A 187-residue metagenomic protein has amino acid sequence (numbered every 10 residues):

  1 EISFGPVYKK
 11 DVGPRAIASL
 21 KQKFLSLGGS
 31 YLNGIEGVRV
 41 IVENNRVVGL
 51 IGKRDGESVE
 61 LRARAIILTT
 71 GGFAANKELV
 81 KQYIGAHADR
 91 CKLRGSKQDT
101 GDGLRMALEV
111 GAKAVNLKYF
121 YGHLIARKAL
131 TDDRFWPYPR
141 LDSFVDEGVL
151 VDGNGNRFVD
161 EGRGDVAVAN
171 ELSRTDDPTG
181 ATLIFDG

Functional and structural regions predicted by a protein language model:
E1-V59, N76-L79, R127-A129: Conserved redox-cofactor binding core of oxidoreductases
V7-D11, R90-Q98, Y138: Alpha-helix capping and helix-loop boundary segments enriched in small/acidic/polar residues
K23-F24, I41-N44, S58-R62, P139-S143 (+2 more regions): Solvent-exposed alpha-helices and their adjacent loops that cap or buttress functional pockets in soluble metabolic
V38, D55-E57, L68, G72-A74 (+3 more regions): Short, glycine-/Ser/Thr-/acidic-enriched flexible segments
L50, L61-A63, V159-E161: Short capping micro-motif at the N-terminus of alpha-helices
R54-E57, L61-T131: Glycine-rich loop(s) and the adjacent beta-strand/alpha-helix scaffold that form part
T100, L104-G187: An anion/pyrophosphate-binding glycine-rich loop and adjacent beta-alpha core in soluble alpha-beta enzymes
